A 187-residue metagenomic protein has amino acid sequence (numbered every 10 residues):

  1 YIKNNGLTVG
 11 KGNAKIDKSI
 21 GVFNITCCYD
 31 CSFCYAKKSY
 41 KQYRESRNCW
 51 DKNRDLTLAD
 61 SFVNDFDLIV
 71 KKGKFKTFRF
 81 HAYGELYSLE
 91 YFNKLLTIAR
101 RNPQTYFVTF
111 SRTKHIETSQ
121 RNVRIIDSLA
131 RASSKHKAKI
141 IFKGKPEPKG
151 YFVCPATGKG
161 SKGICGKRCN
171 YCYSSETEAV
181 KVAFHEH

Functional and structural regions predicted by a protein language model:
Y1-H187: Class I S-adenosyl-L-methionine
